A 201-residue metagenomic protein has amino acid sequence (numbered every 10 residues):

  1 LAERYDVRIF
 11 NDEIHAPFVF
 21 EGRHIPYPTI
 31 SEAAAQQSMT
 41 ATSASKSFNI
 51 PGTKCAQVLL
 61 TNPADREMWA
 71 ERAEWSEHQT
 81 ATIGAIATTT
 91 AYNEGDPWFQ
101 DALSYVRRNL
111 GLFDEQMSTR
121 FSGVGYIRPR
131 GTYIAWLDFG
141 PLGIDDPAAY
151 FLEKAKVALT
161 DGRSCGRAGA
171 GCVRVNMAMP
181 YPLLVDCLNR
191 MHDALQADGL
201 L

Functional and structural regions predicted by a protein language model:
L1-R8, E13-I50: Active-site pre-lysine segment of PLP-dependent enzymes
A2, N11, A73, L103 (+2 more regions): Short amphipathic alpha-helical/adjacent loop interface patches that line ligand and macromolecule-binding sites
S31-R107, E115-Q116, L195: Conserved core segment of the aminotransferase class I/II
L59, W136-D138, N176-A178: Short hydrophobic/aromatic beta-strand micro-patches that form the beta-sheet surface supporting nucleotide- or nucleic
N62, P141-L142, P180-P182: Helix N-cap motif at beta-to-alpha junctions
T89, Y105-D114, G125-D138: Conserved glycine-rich beta-strand-loop-beta hairpin in the small C-terminal domain of fold type I
D114, G123-G125, A158-S164: A short linear hydrophobic-aromatic micro-motif
Y150-L159, C165-L201: PLP-dependent enzyme catalytic core of the Aspartate aminotransferase-like
